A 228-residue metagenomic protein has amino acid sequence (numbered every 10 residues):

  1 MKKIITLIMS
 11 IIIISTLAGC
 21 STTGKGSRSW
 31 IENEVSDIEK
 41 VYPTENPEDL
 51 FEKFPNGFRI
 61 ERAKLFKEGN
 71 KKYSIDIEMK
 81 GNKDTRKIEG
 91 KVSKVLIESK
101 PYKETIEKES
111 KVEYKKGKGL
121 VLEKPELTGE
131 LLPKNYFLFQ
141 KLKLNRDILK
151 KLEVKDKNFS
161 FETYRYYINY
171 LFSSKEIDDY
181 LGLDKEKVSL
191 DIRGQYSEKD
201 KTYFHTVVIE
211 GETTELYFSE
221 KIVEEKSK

Functional and structural regions predicted by a protein language model:
M1-C20: Sec-dependent bacterial lipoprotein signal peptides
G19-K64: N-terminal leader/targeting segments and the immediate start of mature chains
E61-F66, V95, I168-I177: Generic short beta-strand segments
K64-N70, K100-K103, K175-K185, E215-Y217: Flexible, membrane-facing loop/turn or short amphipathic-helix motifs that contact lipid bilayers or gate lipid-binding
E78-P133: An acidic-aromatic
V112-E162: Flexible, processing/modification-adjacent segments and terminal tails in exported/periplasmic/extracellular proteins
L144-Y196: Extended beta-strand-rich segments in extracellular/periplasmic secretory proteins, especially within noncatalytic
E186-K228: Acidic, serine/threonine-rich low-complexity disordered tracts
